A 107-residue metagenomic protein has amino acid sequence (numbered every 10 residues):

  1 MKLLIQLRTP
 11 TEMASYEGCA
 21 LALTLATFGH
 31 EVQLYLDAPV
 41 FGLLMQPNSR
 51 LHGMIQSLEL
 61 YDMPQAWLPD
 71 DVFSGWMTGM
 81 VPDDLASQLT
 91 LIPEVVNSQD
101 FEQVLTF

Functional and structural regions predicted by a protein language model:
K2, H30-Q33, P64: Residues at the starts of beta-strands that form the adenosine-phosphate
L3-Y16, A38-P47: Short, glycine-rich nucleotide/cofactor-binding loops
A14-L34: Histidine-anchored nucleotide/phosphate-binding helix
A26-T27, Q33-G42, S49-R50, L58-E59: RNA substrate-binding interface of SAM-dependent RNA methyltransferases
G29, D62, Q99-E102: Short, well-ordered alpha-helix to beta-strand connector turns
D37-L43, P69-S74: Short beta-alpha junction loops
S49-M77: A glycine-rich helix N-cap at a beta->alpha junction
S87-D100: Short acidic low-complexity segments
